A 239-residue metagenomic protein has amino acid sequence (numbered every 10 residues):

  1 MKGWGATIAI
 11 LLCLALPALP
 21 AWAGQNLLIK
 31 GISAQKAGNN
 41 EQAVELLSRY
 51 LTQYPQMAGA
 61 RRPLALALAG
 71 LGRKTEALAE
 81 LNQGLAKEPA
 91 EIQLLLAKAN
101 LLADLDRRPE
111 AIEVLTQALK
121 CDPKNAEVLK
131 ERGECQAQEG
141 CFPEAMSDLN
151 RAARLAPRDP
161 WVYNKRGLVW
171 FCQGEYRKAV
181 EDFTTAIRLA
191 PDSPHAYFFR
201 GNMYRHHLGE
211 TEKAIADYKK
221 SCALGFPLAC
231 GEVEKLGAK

Functional and structural regions predicted by a protein language model:
A18-Y54, G59, P63: N-terminal leader/linker segments that initiate helical-solenoid repeat arrays
G24-Q25, A58-G59, I92-Q93, A126-E127 (+3 more regions): Helix-start (N-cap) detector for alpha-helical repeat units in TPR-like alpha-solenoids, especially tetratricopeptide
I32, L66, N100, E134 (+3 more regions): Residue-level recognition of tetratricopeptide repeat
K36-A37, G70-L71, D104-L105, Q138-E139 (+4 more regions): Register position in tetratricopeptide repeats
P55, P89, P123, P157 (+2 more regions): Short coil turns that delineate tetratricopeptide repeat
